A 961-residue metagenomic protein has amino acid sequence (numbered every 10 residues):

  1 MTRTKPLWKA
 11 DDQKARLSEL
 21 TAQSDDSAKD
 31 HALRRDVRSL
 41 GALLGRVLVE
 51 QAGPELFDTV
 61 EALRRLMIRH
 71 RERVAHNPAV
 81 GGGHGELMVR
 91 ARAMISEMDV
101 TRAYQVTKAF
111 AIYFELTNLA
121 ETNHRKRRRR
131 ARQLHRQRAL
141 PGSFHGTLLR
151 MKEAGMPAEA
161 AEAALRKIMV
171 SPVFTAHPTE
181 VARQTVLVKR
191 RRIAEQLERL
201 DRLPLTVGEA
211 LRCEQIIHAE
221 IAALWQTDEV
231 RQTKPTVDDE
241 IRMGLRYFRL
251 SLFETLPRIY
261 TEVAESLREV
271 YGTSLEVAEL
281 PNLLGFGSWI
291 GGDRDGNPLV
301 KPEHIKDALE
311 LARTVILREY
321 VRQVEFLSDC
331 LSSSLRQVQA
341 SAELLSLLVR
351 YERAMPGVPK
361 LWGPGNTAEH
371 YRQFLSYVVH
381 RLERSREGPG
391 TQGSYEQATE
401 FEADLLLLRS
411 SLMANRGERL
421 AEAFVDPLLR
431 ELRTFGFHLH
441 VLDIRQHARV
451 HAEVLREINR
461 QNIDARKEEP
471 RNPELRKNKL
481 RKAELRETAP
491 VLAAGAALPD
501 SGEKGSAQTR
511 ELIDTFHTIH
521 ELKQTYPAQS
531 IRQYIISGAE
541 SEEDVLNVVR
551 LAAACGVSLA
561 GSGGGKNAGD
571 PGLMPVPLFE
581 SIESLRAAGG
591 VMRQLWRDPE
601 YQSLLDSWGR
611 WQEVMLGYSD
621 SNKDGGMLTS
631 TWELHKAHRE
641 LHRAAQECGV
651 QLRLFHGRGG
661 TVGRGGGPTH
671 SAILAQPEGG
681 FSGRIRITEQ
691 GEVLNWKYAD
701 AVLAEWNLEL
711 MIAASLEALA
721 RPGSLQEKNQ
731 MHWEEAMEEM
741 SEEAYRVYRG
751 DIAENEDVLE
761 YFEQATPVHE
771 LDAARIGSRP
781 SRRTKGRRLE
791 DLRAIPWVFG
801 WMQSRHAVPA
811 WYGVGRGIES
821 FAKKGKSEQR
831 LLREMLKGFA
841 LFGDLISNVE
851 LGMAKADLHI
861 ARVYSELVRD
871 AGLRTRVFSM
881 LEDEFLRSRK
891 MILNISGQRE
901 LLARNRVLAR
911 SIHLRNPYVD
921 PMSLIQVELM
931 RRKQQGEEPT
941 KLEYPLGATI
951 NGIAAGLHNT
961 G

Functional and structural regions predicted by a protein language model:
M1-T488, Q508, R532, G666 (+8 more regions): Often metal-dependent polyanion-binding catalytic scaffolds in large enzymes
A62, A75, G85, T122 (+13 more regions): Carbohydrate-active enzymes and regulators
S251, V300-L331, C555-R746: Catalytic or ion-translocation cores adjacent to nucleophile or general acid/base/metal-coordination motifs in diverse
L267-F286, D514, V545-A553, G590-Q602 (+1 more regions): Conserved alpha/beta core surface patches that mediate binding of polyanionic ligands
P281-L283, G287-W289, N297, L429-R430 (+7 more regions): Beta-sheet entry/capping signal
G291-R294, P302, L512, F516 (+6 more regions): Expand to "…catalyze enediolate/carbanion chemistry for C-C bond making/breaking, isomerization, decarboxylation
T367-F374, H440-L442, H447-L546, R550 (+4 more regions): Active-site cores of enzymes that catalyze phosphoryl transfer or operate on phosphate-rich substrates
E727-G961: Long, compositionally biased intrinsically disordered regions
